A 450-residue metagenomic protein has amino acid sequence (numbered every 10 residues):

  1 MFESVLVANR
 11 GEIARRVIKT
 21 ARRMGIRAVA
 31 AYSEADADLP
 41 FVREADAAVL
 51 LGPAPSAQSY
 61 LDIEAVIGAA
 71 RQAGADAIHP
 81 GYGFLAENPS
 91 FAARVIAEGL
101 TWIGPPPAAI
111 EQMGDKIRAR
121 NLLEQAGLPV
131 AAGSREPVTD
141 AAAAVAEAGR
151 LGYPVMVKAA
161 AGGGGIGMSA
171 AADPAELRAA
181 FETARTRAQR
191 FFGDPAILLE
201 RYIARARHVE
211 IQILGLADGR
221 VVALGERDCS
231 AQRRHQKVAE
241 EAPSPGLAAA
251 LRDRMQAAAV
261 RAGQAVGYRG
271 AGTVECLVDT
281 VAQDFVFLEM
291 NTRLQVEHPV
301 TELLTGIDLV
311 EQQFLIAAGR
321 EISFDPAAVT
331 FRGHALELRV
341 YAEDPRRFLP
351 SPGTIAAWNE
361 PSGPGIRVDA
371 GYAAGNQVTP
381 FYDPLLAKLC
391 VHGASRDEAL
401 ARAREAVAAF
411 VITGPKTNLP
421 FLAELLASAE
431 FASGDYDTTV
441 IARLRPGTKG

Functional and structural regions predicted by a protein language model:
M1-V274, V278-Q295: N-terminal beta-alpha lobe that positions the nucleotide/phosphoryl donor in ATP/NTP-coupled carboxylate activation
A259, P299-G450: Catalytic cores of soluble metabolic enzymes centered on carboxylation/carboxyl-transfer
